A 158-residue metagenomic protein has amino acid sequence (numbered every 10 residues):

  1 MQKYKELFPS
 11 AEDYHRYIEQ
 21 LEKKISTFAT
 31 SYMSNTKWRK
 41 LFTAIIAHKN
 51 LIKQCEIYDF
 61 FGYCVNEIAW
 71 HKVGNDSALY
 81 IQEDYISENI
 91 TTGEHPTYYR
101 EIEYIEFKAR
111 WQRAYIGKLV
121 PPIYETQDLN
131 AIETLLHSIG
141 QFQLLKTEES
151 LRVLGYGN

Functional and structural regions predicted by a protein language model:
M1-L145, G157-N158: Structured alpha/beta or helical-core interaction and ligand-binding surfaces enriched in interleaved
E149-Y156: A generic structural motif
